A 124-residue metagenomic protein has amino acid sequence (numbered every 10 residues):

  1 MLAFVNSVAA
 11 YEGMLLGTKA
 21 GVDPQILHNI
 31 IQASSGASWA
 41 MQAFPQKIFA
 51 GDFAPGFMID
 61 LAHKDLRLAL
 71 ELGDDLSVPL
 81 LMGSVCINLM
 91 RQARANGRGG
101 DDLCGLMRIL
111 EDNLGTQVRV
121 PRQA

Functional and structural regions predicted by a protein language model:
M1-W39, L72, L76: Internal alpha-helical scaffold of NAD(P)-dependent oxidoreductase catalytic cores
L2, A37-C104, P121-R122: Interdomain hinge/lid region at the active-site interface of Rossmann-like NAD(P)-dependent oxidoreductases
E12, D52-A54, M107-T116: Short, basic, helix/turn surface patches
T18, D74, R94, R108 (+1 more regions): Short polybasic/polar patches that bind polyanions
H28, C104-M107: Generic structural signal for individual residues within well-ordered alpha-helical segments across diverse proteins
Q32-A33, I87-R91, R108-E111: Short amphipathic alpha-helical surface patches that mediate protein-protein
T116-A124: ATP-dependent carboxylate/acyl-activation modules
